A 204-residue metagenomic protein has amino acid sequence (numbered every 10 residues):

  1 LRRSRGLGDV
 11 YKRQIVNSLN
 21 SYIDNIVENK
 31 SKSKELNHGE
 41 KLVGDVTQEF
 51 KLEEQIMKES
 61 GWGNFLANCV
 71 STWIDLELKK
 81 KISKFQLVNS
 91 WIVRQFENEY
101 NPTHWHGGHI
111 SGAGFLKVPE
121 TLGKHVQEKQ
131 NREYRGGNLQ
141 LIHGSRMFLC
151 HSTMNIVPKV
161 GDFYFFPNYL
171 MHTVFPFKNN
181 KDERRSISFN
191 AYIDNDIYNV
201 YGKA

Functional and structural regions predicted by a protein language model:
L1-Y11: Short, small-residue-biased leader/transition segments that mark boundaries at the very start of proteins
N20-D45: Histidine-centered catalytic/metal-coordination loop motif
G39-W105: Signature of the catalytic double-stranded beta-helix
V88-F165, F175, D182-E183, I197-G202: Catalytic core of non-heme Fe(II) oxygenases with the double-stranded beta-helix
L170-T173: Short, charged beta-turn/beta-strand-edge "cap" motif at the junction between a beta-strand and an adjacent loop
S188-A204: Double-stranded beta-helix
